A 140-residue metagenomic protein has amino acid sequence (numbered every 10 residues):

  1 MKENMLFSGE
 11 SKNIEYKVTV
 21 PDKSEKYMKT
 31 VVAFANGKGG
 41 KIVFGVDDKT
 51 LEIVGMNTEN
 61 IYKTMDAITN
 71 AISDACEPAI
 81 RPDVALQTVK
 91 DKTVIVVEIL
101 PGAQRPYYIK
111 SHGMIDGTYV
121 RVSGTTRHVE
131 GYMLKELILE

Functional and structural regions predicted by a protein language model:
M1-E140: Conserved N-terminal catalytic/coupling substructures associated with nucleotide/phosphate chemistry
